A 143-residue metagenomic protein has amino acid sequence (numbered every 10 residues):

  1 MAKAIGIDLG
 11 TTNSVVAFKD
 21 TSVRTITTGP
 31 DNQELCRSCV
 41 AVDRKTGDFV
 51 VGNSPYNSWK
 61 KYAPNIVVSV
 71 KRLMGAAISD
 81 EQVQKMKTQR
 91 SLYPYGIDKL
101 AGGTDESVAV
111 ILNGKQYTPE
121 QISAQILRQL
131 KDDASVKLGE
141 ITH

Functional and structural regions predicted by a protein language model:
M1-R37, D43-H143: N-terminal phosphate-binding loop and flanking beta/alpha elements of the actin-like ATPase fold
